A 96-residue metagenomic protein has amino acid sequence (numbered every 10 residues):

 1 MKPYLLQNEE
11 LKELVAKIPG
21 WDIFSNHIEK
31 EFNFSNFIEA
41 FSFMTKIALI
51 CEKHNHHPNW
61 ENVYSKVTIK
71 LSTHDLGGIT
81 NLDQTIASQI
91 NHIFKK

Functional and structural regions predicted by a protein language model:
M1-S35: N-terminal first-folded block
I23, A48-P58, K95-K96: Short arginine-rich
N26-H27, N33, F41, N91-I93: A general secondary-structure boundary signal
N36-F37, L76: Helix N-cap motif at beta-to-alpha junctions
I38-M44: Short amphipathic alpha-helices within nucleic acid-binding modules
T45-K46, S88: Solvent-exposed alpha-helix faces
N62-S65: Amphipathic, hydrophobic secondary-structure cores in small proteins
I69-I93: C-terminal structural segments of small proteins and small subunits
